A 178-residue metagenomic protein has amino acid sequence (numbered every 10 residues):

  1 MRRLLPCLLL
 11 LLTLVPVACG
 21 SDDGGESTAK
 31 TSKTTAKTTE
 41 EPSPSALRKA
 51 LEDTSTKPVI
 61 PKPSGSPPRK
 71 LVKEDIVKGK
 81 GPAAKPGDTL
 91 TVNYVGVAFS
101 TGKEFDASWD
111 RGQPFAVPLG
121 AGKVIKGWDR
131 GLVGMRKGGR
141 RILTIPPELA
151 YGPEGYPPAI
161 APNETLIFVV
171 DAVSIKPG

Functional and structural regions predicted by a protein language model:
M1-G178: Cross-family detector of peptidyl-prolyl cis-trans isomerase
